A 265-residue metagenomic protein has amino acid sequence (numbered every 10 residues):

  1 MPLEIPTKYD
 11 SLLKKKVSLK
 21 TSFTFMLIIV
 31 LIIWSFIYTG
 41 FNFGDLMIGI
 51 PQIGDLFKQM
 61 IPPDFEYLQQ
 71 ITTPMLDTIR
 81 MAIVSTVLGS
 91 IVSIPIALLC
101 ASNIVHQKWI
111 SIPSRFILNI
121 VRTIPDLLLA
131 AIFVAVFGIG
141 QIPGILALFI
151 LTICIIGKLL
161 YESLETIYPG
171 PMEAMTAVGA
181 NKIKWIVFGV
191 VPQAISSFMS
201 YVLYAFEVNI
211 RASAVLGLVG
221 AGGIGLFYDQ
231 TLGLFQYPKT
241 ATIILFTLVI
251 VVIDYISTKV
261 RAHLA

Functional and structural regions predicted by a protein language model:
M1-V87, I94, L99, W109: N-terminal, non-cleaved signal-anchor transmembrane helix
T21, T240-A265: C-terminal transmembrane helix and the adjacent membrane-cytosol boundary/short C-terminal tail of inner/organellar
T72-R80, S114-V121, L203, E207 (+1 more regions): Alpha-helical membrane-interface segments at transmembrane helix boundaries
T86-I94, L98, S102, L127 (+5 more regions): Hydrophobic positions within alpha-helical transmembrane segments of bacterial inner-membrane proteins
I96-A130, E162: Cytoplasmic-entry segments and transmembrane alpha-helices of multi-pass inner-membrane transporters
N119-T152: Generic hydrophobic transmembrane alpha-helix motif, especially the helices
G140-V190, S196-A205, Y255: Membrane-cytosol interface at the C-terminal ends of specific transmembrane alpha-helices in multi-pass membrane
I210-F246, A265: Glycine-rich helix-loop "coupling/hinge" segments at transmembrane-helix boundaries in multipass transporters
